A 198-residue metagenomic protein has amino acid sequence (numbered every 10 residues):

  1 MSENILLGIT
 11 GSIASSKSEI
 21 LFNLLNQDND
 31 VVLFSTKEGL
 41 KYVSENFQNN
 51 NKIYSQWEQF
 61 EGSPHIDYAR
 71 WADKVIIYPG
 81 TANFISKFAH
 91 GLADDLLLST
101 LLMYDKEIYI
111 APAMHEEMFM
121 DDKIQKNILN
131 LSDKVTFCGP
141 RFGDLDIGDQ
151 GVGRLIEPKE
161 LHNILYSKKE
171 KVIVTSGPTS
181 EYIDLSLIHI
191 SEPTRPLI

Functional and structural regions predicted by a protein language model:
S2-I5, E170: Extreme N-terminal starter segment of soluble prokaryotic enzymes
S12-I13, G39, Q59, G80-I85 (+2 more regions): Short glycine-rich anion-binding loops that position phosphate/pyrophosphate groups of nucleotides and phosphorylated
D30-G39, Y109-P112: Short internal beta-strands
K41-I77, N83-I85: Glycine-rich oxoanion-binding loops at beta->alpha junctions
N83-A93, M118-D122, I183-I188: Glycine/threonine-rich flexible loop motifs
A89-D105: A short, gly/pro- and small-residue-rich
D105-D144, V152-E160: Short, glycine-/small-residue-rich phosphate/pyrophosphate-handling segment
I188-I198: Single conserved hydrophobic/aromatic residue that forms the stacking wall/gate of nucleotide- or nucleobase-binding
